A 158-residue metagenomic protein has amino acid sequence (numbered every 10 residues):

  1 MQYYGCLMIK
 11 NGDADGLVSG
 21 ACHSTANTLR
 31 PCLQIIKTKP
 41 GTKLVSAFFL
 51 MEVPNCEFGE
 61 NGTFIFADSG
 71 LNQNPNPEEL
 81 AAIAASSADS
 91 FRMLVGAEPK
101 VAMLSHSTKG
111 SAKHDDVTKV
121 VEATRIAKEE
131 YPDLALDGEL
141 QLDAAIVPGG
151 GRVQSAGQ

Functional and structural regions predicted by a protein language model:
M1-Q158: Anion-binding alpha/beta catalytic cores of soluble intermediary-metabolism enzymes, centered on
